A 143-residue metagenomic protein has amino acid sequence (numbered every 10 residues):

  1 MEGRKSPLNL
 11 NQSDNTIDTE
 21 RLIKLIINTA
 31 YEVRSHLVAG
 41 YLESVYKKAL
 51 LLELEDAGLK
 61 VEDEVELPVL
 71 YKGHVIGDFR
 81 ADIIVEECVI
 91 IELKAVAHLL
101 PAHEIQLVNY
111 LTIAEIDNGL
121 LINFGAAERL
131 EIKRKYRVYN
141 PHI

Functional and structural regions predicted by a protein language model:
E2-K60, A127, Y136-I143: Solvent-exposed, charged helical/coil patches that constitute nucleic-acid or partner-interaction surfaces
V38, V61, A81-L99, Y110: Conserved catalytic cores of phosphodiester-cleaving nucleases, focusing on short active-site segments
A57-L70: A short acidic/basic microdomain associated with nuclease active sites
L59, F79-A81, L130: Change "...and in nucleic-acid phosphodiester-cleaving endonucleases..." to "...and in nucleic-acid processing enzymes
V65, G77-F79, E128: Short beta-strand or tight-loop elements that sit immediately N-terminal to catalytic metal-binding acidic residues
K94-I143: Nucleic-acid nuclease catalytic cores
